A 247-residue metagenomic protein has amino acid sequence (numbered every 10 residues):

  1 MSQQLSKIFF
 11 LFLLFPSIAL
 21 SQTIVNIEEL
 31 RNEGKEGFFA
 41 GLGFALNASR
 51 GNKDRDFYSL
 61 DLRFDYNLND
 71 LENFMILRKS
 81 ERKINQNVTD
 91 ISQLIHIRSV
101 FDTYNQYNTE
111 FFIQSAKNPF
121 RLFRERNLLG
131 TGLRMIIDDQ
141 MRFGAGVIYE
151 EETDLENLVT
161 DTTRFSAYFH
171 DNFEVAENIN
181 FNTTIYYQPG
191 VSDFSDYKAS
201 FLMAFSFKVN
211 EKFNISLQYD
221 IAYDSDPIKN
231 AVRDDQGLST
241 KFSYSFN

Functional and structural regions predicted by a protein language model:
M1-E36, F246-N247: Cleavable N-terminal export/targeting peptides
Q22-E72: Short glycine/proline- and aromatic-enriched beta-strand/turn motifs that initiate or cap beta-hairpins
E36-F38, D54-Y58, T89-Q93, E125-L129 (+3 more regions): Residues that define the transmembrane beta-barrel architecture of outer-membrane proteins
F38, N69-M75, N105-T109, D139-F143 (+3 more regions): Repeated loop/turn-to-beta-strand initiation elements of outer-membrane beta-barrel proteins
L42-F44, L60-L62, I95-I97, T131 (+3 more regions): Membrane-embedded beta-strands of outer-membrane beta-barrel proteins, especially the hydrophobic/small aromatic
F44-L46, M75-K79, F111-S115, T131 (+4 more regions): Transmembrane beta-barrel strands of outer-membrane/channel proteins
L46-A48, F64-L68, F101, M135 (+4 more regions): Residue-level signature of outer-membrane beta-barrel architecture
F205-K208, D234-N247: Outer-membrane beta-barrel "beta-signal"
